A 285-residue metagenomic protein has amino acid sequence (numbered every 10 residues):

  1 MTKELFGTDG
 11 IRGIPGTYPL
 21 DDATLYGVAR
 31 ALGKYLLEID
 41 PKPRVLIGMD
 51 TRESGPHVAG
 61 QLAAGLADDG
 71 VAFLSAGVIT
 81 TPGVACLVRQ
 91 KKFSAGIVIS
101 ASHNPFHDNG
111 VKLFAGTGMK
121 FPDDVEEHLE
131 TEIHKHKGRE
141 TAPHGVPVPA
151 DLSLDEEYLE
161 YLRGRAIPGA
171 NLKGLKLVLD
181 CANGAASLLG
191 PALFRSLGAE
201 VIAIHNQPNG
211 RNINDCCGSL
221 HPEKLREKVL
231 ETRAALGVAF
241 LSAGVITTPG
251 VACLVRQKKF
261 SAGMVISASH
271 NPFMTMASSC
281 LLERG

Functional and structural regions predicted by a protein language model:
M1, I14, N109-T232, S278-G285: Gly/Ser/Thr-enriched, mixed-charge loops and adjacent short helices that form phosphate/oxyanion-binding elements
M1-A64, D68-D69, P147-K176, E231 (+1 more regions): An N-terminal, well-structured beta->alpha segment
G7, D21, L25, T80 (+2 more regions): General structural signal for secondary-structure boundaries
D9-I11, V84, L129, L162 (+1 more regions): Bulky hydrophobic/aromatic "packing anchor" residues in well-ordered structure
G10-I11, N104, C181, N271: Conformational gate/switch positions in structured elements
I11-L20, R52, A59, T81 (+6 more regions): Short, electropositive, low-hydrophobicity segments enriched in small/polar residues
L20, P43, V84-V88, A115-F121 (+2 more regions): Short, mixed-charge, low-aromatic patches
K34, E38-D108, L193-T275: N-terminal small/polar loop signature for handling phosphorylated ligands or for N-terminal nucleophile
